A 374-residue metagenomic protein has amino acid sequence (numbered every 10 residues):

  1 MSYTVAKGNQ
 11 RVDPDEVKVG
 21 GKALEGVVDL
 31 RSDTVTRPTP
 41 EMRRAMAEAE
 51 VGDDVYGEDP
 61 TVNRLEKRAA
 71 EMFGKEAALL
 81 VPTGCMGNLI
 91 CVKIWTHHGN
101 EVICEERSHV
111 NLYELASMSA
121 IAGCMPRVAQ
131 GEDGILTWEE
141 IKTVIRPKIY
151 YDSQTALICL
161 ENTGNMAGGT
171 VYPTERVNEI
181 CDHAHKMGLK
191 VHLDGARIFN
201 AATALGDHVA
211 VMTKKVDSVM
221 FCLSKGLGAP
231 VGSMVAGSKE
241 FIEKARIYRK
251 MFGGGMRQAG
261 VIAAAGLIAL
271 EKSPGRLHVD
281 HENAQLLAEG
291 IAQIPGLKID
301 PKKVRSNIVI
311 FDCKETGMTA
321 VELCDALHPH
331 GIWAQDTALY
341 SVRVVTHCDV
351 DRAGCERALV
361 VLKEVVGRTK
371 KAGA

Functional and structural regions predicted by a protein language model:
S2-H330, A334-V350, R357-A374: Conserved PLP-enzyme active-site core in the AAT-like
